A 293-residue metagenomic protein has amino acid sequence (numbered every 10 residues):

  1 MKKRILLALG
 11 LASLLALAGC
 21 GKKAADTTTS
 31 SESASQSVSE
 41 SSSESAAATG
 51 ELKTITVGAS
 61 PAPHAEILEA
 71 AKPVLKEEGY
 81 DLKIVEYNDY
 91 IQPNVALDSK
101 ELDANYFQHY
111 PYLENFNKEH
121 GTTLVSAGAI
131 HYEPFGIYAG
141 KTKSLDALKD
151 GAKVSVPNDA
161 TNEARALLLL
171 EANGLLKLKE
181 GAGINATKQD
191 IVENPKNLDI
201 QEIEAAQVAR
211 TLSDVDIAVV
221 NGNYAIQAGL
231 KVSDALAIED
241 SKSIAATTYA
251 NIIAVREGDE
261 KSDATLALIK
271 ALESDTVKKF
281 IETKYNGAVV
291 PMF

Functional and structural regions predicted by a protein language model:
M1-A24: Sec-dependent N-terminal signal peptides of Gram-positive bacterial secreted proteins and lipoproteins
A18-E44: Bacterial lipoprotein signal-peptidase II cleavage site
G50-A62, Y80-E86, K153-V154: Short, well-ordered beta-strand elements
I84-V95, G183-R210: Short helix-initiation/N-cap motifs at beta->coil->alpha
N115-A127, K141-T142, D214, V219 (+1 more regions): Ligand-binding "clamshell"
A127-L176, K278: A conserved helix-loop-strand patch within extracytoplasmic ligand-binding domains of the periplasmic binding
P134-L145, Y249-S262: A bilobed periplasmic-binding-protein/Venus flytrap-type ligand-binding module shared by bacterial periplasmic
N162-E171, L272-M292: Periplasmic-binding protein-like
